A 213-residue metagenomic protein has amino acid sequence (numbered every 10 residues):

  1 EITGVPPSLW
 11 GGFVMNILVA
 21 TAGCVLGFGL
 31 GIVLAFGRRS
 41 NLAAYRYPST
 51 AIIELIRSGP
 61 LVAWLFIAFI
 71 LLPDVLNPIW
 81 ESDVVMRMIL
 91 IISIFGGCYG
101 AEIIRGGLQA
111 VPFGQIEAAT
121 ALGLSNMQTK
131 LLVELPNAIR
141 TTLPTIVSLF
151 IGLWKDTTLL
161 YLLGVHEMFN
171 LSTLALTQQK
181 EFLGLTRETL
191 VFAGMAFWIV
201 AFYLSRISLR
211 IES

Functional and structural regions predicted by a protein language model:
E1-S213: Transmembrane alpha-helices and adjacent helix-loop boundaries
